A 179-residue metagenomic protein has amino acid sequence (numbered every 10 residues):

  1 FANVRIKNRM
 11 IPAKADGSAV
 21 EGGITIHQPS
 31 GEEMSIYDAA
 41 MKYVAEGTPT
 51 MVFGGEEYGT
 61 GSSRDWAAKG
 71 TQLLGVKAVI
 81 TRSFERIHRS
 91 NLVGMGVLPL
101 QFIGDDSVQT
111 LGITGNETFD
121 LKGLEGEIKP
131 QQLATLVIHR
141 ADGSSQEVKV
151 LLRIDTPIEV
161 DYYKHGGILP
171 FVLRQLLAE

Functional and structural regions predicted by a protein language model:
F1-E179: Fe-S-dependent hydro-lyases/dehydratases of central metabolism
